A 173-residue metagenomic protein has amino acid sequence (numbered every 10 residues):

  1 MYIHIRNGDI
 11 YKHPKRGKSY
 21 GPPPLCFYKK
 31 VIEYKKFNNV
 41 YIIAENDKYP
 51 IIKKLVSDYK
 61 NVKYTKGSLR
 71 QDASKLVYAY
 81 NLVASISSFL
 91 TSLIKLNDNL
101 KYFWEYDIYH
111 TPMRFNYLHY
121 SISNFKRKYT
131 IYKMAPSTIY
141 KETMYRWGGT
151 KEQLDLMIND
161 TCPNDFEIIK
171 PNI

Functional and structural regions predicted by a protein language model:
M1-Q71, Y78, T161-I173: Core catalytic architecture of nucleotide-activated donor-dependent transferases building glycoconjugates
C26-K30, T65-L69, S88-L90, D107-H110 (+1 more regions): Glycine-rich loops and low-complexity Gly/Arg-rich segments that provide flexible linkers or classic glycine-based
L55-K66, A79-N81, N99-Y102, F115-I139: Active-site regions of enzymes building and remodeling cell-envelope glycoconjugates
L69-N116: A donor-sugar binding/catalytic signature common to diverse glycosyltransferases and related nucleotide-sugar
P112-I173: Leloir-type glycosyltransferase catalytic cores
